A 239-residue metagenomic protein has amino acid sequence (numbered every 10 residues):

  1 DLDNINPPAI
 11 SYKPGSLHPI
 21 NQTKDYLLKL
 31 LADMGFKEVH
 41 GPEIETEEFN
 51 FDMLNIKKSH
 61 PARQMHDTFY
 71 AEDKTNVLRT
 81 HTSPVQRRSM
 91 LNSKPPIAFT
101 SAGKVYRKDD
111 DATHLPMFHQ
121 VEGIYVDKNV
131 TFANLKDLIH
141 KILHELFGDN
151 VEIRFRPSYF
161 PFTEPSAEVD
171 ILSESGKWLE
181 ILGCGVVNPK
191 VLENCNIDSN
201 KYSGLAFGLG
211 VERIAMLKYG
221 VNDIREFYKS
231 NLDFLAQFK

Functional and structural regions predicted by a protein language model:
L2-K239: TRNA-recognition modules of translation machinery and tRNA-sensing kinases, especially anticodon-binding
